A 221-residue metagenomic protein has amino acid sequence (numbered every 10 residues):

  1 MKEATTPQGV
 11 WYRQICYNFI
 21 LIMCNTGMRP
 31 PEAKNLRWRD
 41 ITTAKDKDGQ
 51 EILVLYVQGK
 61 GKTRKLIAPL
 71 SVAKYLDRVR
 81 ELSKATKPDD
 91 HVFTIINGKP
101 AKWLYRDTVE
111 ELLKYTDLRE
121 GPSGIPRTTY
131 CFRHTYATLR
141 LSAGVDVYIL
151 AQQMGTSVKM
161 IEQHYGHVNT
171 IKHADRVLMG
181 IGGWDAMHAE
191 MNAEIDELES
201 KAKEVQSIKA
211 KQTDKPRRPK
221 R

Functional and structural regions predicted by a protein language model:
M1-A4, P69-G124, Y136: Active-site/catalytic core of tyrosine-dependent DNA strand-transfer enzymes
M1-P30, K34, Q50-I52, K87: Basic, Lys/Arg- and aromatic-enriched nucleic-acid-binding interface segment
Q8-Q14, I22, A101, G121 (+2 more regions): Residue-level marker of regulatory loop/turn positions in helix-turn-helix DNA-binding domains and in histidine
N18-E32, D107, C131-S157, H164-H167: C-terminal catalytic core of tyrosine-transesterase DNA break-rejoin enzymes
N25, R64-L66: Short beta-strand segments
A44-I52, G121: Short, solvent-exposed loop/turn segments that connect beta-strands within catalytic domains and beta-strand-rich
K45-D46, E81-P88, I95-N97, Q163 (+1 more regions): C-terminal secondary-structure termini that scaffold catalytic or DNA-interacting sites
Q50-I52, Y56-K62, A73, G98 (+1 more regions): Catalytic-site neighborhood detector that most strongly recognizes the C-terminal catalytic loop/helix of tyrosine
